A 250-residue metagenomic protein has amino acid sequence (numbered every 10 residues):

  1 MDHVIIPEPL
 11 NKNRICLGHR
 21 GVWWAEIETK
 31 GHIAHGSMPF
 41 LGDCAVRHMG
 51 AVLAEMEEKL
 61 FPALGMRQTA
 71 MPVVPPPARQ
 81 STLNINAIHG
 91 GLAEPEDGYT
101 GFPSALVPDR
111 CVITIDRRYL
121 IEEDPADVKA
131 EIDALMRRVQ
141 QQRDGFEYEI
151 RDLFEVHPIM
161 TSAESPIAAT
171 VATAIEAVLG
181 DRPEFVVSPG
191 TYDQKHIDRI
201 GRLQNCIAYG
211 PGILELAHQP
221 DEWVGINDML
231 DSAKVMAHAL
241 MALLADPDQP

Functional and structural regions predicted by a protein language model:
M1-W24, L244, D248-P250: Acidic/histidine-rich catalytic neighborhood of metal-dependent amide-processing enzymes
W24-P250: Metal-dependent amide/peptide-bond hydrolase catalytic core, centered on the "pita-bread" metallohydrolase fold
